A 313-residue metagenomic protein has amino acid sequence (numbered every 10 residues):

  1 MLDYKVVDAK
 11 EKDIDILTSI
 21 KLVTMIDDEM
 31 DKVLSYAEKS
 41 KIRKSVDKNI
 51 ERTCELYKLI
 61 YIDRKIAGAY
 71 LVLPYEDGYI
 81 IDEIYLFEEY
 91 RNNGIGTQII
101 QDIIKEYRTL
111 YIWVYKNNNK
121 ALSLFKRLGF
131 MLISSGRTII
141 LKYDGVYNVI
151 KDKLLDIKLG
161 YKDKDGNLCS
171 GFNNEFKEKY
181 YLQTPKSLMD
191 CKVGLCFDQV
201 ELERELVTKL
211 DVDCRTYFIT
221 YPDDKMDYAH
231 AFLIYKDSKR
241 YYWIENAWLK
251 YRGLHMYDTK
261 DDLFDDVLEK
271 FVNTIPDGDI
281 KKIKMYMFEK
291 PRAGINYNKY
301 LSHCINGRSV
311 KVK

Functional and structural regions predicted by a protein language model:
Y4-S19: A short beta-loop-alpha structural element at the N-terminal edge of CoA-dependent acyl/N-acetyltransferase catalytic
L22-D47: Conserved GNAT-fold acetyl-CoA-binding loop/helix
D47-L59: A short helix-loop-beta-strand connector motif used in the catalytic cores of GNAT acetyltransferases and, in some
L59, K65-L73, I80-Y85: Conserved beta-strand in the GNAT
L86, N92-K105, S123, R127: Conserved acetyl-CoA-binding loop-helix of GNAT-fold acetyltransferases
T97, K116-S135: Conserved active-site alpha-helix within GNAT-family acetyltransferase domains
I100, E106-N117: Conserved GNAT acetyl-CoA-binding A-motif
V149-K313: A structural boundary/capping signal
